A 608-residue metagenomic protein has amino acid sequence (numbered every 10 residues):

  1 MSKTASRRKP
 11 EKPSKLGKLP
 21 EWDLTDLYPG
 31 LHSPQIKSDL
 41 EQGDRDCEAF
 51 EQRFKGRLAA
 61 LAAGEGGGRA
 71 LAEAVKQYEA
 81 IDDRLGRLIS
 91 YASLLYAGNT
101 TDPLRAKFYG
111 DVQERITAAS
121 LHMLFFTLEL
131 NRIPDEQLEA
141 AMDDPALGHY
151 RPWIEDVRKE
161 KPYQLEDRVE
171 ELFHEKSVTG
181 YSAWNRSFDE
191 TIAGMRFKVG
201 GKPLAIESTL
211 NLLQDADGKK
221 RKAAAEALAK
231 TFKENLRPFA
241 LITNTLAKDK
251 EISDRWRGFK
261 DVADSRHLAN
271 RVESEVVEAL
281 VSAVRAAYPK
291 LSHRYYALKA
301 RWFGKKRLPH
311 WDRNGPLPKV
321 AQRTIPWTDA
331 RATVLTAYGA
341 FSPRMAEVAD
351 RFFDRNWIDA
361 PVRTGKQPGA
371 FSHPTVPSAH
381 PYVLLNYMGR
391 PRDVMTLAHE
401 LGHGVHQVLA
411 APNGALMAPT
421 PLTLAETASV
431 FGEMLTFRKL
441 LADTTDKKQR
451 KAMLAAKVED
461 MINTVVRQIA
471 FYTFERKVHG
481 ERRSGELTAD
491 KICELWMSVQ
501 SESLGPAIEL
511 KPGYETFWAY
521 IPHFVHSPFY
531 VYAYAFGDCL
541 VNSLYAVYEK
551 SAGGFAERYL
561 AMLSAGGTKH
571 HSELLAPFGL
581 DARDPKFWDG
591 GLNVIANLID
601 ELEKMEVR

Functional and structural regions predicted by a protein language model:
M1-A321, R331, M605-R608: A well-structured
L16-K18, T25, P29-H32, F126 (+14 more regions): C-terminal, non-catalytic "cap/extension" segments appended to globular domains
M123, T127-L130, P134-E136, F341-M345 (+2 more regions): A sensor for short, sequence-defined functional sites
A300-A340, A346, V383, H406 (+2 more regions): Long, K/E/R/D-enriched contiguous segments that form extended
Q322-W327, S378-A398: Short pre-active-site segment immediately N-terminal to the catalytic Zn-binding motif
R323-I325, I358-H380: Catalytic zinc-binding patch centered on the HExxH motif and its immediate surroundings that defines zinc-dependent
Y382-N386, N413-L422, K451-D460, H479-E481: Short beta-alpha connecting loops at secondary-structure transitions that line or flank enzyme active sites
G402-L416, L435: Catalytic Zn2+-binding segment of zinc metalloproteases
